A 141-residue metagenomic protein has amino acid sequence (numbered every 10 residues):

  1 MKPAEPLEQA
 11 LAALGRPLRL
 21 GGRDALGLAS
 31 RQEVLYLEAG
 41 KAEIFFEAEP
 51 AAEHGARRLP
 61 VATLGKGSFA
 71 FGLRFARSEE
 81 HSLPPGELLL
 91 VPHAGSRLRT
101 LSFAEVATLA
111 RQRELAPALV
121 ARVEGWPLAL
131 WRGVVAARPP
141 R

Functional and structural regions predicted by a protein language model:
M1-R141: Cytosolic regulatory regions built on CNB/CRP/Popeye-like sensor folds
